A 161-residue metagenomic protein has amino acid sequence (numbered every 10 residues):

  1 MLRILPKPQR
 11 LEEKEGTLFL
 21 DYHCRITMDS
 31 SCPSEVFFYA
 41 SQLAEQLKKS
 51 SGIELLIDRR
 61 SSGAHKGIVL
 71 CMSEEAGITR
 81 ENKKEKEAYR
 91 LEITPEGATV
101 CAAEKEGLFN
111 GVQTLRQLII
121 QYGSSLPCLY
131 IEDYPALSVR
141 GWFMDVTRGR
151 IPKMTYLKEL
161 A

Functional and structural regions predicted by a protein language model:
M1-R140: Contiguous, structured surface segment used for ligand recognition
A136-A161: Substrate-binding cleft of carbohydrate-active enzyme catalytic domains
